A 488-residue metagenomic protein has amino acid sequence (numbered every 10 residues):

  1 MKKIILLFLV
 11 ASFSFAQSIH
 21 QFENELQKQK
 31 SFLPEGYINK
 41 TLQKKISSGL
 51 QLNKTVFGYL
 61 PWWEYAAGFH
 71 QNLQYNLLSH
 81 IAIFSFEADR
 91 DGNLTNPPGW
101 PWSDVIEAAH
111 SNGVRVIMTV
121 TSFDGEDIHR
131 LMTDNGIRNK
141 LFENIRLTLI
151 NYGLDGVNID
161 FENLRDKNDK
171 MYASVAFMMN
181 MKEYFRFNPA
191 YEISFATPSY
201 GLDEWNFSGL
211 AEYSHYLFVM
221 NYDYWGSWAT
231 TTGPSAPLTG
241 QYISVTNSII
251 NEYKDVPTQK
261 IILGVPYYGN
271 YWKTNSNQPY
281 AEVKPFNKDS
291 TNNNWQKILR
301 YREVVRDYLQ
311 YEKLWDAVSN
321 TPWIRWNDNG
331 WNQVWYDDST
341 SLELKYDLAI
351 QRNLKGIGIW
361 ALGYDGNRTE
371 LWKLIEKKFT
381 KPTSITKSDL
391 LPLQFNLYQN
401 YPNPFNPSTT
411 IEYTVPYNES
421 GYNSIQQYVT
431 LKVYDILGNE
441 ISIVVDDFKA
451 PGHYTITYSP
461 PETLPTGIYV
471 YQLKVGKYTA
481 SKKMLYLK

Functional and structural regions predicted by a protein language model:
M1-I4, K488: Positively charged n-region of N-terminal signal peptides that target proteins for export
K3-F13: Sec-dependent N-terminal signal peptides
Q17-L147: Glycan-recognition patch characteristic of GH18 chitinases/ENGases and related GlcNAc/peptidoglycan-binding proteins
E23-G49, V265-D347, F379: Glycan-binding loop/region signatures in secreted carbohydrate-active enzymes
I81, I159, L217, L263 (+2 more regions): Conserved, mostly hydrophobic/aromatic
R90-W100, E143, N163-V304: Substrate-binding surface in catalytic domains of secreted glycosidases
K381-S388: Short, compositionally biased serine/threonine- and acidic-rich segments at solvent-exposed termini, linkers, or domain
D389-Y401, F405-K488: C-terminal outer-membrane/trafficking sorting elements
